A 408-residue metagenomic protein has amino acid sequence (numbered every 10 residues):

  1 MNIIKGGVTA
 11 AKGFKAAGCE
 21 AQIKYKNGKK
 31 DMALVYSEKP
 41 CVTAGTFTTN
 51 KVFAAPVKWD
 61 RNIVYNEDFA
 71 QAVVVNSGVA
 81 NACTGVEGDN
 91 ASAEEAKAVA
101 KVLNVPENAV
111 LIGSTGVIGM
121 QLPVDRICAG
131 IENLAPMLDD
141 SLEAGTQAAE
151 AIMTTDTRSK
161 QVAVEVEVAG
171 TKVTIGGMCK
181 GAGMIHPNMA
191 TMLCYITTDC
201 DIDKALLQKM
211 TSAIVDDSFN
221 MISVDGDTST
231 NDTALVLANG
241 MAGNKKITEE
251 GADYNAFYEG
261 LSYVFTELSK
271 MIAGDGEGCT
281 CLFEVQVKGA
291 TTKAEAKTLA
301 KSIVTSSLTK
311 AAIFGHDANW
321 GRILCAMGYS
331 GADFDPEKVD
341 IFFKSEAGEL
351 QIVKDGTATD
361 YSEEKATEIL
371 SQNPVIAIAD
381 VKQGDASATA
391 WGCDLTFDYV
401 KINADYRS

Functional and structural regions predicted by a protein language model:
M1-N76, A80-A91, A100-S408: A structural signal for small-residue-enriched, beta-sheet-centric alpha/beta enzyme cores and oligomeric scaffold folds
